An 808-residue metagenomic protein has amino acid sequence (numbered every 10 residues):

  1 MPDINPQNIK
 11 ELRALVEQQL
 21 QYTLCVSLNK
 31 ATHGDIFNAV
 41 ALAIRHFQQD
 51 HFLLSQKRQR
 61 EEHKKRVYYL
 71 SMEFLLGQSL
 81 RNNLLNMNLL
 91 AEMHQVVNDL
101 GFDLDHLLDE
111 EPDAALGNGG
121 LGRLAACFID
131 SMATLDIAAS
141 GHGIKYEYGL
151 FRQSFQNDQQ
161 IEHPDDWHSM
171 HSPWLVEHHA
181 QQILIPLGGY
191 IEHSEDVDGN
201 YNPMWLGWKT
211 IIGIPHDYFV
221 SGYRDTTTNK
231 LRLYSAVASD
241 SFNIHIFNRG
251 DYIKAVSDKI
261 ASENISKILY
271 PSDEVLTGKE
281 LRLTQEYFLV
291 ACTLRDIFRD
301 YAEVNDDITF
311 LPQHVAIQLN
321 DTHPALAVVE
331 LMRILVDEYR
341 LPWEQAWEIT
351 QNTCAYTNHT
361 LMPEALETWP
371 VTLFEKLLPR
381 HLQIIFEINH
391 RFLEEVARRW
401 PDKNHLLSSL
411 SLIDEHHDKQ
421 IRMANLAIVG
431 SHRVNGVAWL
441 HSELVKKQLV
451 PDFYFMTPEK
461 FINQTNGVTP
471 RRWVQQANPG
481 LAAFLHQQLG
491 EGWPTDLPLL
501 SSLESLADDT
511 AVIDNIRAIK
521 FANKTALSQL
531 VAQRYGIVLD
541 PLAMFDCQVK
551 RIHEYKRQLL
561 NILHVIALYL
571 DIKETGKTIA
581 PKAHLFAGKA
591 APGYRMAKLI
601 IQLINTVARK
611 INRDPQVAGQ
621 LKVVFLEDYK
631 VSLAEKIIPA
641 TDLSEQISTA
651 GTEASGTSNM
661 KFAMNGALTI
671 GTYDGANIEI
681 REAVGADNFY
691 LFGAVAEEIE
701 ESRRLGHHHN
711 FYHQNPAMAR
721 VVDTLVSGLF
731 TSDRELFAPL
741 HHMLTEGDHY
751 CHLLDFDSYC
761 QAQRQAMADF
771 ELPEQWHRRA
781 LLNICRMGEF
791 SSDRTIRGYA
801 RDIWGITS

Functional and structural regions predicted by a protein language model:
M1-S808: A conserved ligand/cofactor-binding region detector
